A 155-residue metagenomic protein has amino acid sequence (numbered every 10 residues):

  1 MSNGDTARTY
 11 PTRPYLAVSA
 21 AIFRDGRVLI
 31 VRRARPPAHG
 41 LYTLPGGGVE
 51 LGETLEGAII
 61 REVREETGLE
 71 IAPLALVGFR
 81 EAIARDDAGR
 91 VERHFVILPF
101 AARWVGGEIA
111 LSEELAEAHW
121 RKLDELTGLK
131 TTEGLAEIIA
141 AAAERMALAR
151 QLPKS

Functional and structural regions predicted by a protein language model:
N3-Y10, R85-R90: Short, P/G- and charge-enriched loop/turn segments at secondary-structure junctions
D5-V28, A101: Conserved N-terminal beta-strand and adjoining loop/helix that marks the start of the Nudix/MutT-like hydrolase domain
Y10-P14, L41, R90-V96, L115: A generic structural micro-feature
R27-E65: Conserved Nudix-box catalytic region and its N-terminal flanking loop in Nudix hydrolases and closely related
E70-F79: A short coil-to-beta-strand element that immediately follows conserved catalytic motifs
R80-E108, A142: Active-site-adjacent beta-strand/loop module that shapes the phosphate/pyrophosphate-binding cleft
P99, A110-A142: NUDIX/MutT-family hydrolases
A136-S155: Charged phosphate-binding loop/patch that engages nucleotide di/tri-phosphates or the phosphate backbone of nucleic
